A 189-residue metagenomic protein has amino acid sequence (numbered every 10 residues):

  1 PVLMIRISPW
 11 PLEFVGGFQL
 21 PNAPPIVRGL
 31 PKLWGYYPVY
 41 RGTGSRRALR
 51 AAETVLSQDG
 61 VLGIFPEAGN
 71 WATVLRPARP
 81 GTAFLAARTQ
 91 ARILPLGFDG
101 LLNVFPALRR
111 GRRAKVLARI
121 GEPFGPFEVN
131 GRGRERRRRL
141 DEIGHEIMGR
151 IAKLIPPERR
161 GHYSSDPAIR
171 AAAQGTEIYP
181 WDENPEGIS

Functional and structural regions predicted by a protein language model:
P1-T43, A51: Catalytic core of membrane glycerolipid acyltransferases/transacylases, capturing the structured, soluble-facing
R46-S189: Non-catalytic C-terminal accessory region of glycerolipid acyltransferases and related lyso-lipid remodeling enzymes
